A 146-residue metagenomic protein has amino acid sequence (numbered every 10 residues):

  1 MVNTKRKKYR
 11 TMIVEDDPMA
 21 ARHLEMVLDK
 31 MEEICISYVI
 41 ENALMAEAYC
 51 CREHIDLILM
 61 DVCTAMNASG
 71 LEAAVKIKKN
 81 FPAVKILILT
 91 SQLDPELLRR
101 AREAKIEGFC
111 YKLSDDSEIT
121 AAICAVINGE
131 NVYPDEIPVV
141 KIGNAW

Functional and structural regions predicted by a protein language model:
M1-R10, M19-A20, N128, V140-W146: Non-catalytic signal-transmission and effector/linker regions of two-component phosphorelay proteins
E15: Conserved acidic carboxylate
V39-L57: Acidic, metal-coordinating helix/loop segments flanking the phosphotransfer/catalytic sites of two-component signaling
N42, A68-E72: Acidic catalytic/metal-coordinating carboxylates
A48, L71-A83, R99, E103: Short amphipathic alpha-helix used as the core "switch/output" element in two-component signaling
D61-C63, T90: Active-site residues of response regulator receiver
L98-R102, S114-W146: Short, flexible helix-to-coil linker/hinge segments that flank and couple to helix-turn-helix
